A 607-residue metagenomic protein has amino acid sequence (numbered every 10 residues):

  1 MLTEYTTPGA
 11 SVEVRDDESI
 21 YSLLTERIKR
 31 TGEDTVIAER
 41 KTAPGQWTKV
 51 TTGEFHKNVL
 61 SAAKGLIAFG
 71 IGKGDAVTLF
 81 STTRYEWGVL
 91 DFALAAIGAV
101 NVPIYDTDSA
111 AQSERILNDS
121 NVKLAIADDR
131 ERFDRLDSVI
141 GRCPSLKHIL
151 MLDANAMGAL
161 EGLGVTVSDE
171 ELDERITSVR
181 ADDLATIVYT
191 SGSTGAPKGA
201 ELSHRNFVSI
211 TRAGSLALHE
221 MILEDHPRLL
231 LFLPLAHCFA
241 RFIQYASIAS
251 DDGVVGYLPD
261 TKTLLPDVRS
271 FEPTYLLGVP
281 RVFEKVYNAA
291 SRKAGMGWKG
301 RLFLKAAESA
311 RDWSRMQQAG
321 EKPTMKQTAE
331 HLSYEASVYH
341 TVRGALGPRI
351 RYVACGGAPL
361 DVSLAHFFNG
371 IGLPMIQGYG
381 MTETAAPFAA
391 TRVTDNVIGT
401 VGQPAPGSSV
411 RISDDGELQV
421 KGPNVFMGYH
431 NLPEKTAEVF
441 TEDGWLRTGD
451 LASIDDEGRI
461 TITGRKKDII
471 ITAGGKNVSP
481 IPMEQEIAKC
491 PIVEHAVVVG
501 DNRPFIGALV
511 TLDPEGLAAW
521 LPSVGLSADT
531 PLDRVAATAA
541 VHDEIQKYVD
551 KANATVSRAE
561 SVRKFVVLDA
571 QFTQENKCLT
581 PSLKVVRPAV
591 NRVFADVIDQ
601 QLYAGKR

Functional and structural regions predicted by a protein language model:
G32-T35, M151, V165-Y189, A196 (+1 more regions): Conserved pre-ATP/AMP-binding loop-to-beta segment of ANL
I37-F92, S109-E114, G164, H204-R205: Conserved AMP-binding/adenylate-forming core of the ANL superfamily
P44, E131-A181, A290-T341: ANL superfamily adenylate-forming
K49-G53, A185-T211: Conserved AMP-binding A3 loop
F69, A96-G162, E544: Structural core segment of the AMP-binding/adenylate-forming
T107-S138, I210-L230, T261-Y275, A345 (+1 more regions): Conserved ATP-dependent adenylate/AMP-binding module captured primarily in the ANL superfamily
V208-R228, L235-Y339, R349: Conserved AMP-binding/adenylation subdomain of ANL enzymes
P404-T472: Conserved ATP-binding/catalytic segment of the ANL
